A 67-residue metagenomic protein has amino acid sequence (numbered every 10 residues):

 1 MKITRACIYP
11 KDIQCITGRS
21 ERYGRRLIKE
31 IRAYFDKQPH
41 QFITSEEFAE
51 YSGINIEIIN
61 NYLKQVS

Functional and structural regions predicted by a protein language model:
T4-R19: Polyanion-binding surface elements
G18-S67: Major-groove DNA-recognition helix of helix-turn-helix-type DNA-binding domains
